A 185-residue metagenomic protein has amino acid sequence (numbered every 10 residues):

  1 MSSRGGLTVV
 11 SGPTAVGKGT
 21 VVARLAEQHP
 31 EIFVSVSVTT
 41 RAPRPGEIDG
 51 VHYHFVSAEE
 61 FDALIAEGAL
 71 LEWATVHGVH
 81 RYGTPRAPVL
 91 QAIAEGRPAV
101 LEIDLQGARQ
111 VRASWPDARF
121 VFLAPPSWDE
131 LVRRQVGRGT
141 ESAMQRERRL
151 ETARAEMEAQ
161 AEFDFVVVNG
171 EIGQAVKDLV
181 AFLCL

Functional and structural regions predicted by a protein language model:
M1-T8: Extreme N-terminal, non-catalytic leader segments that precede Walker-type/kinase nucleotide-binding cores
T8, D117, R133, E141 (+1 more regions): NTP-dependent small-molecule kinase module
P13: P-loop (Walker A) phosphate-binding loop of NTP-binding proteins
K18: Conserved lysine of the Walker
V21-V22: Post-Walker A alpha-helix
A26-S35: Post-Walker A helix-loop "phosphate-sensing" segment adjacent to the P-loop in P-loop NTPases
S37-A99, L105: ATP-dependent small-molecule kinase phosphotransfer cores that center on conserved nucleotide phosphate-binding segments
A99-D104, A113-G137: Conserved phosphate-donor/acceptor-positioning beta-strand/loop module used by diverse small-molecule
